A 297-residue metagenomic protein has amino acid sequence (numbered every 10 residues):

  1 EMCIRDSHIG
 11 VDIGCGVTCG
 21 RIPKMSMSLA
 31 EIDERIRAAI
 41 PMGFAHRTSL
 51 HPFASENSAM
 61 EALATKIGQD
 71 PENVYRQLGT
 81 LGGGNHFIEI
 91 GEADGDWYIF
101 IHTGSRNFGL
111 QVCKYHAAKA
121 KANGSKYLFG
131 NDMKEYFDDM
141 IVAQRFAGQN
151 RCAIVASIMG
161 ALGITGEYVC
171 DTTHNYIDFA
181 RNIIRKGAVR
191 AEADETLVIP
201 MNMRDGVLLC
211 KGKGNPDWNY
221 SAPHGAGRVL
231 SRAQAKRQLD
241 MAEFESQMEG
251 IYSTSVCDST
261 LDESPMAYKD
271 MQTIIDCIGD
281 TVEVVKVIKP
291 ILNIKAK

Functional and structural regions predicted by a protein language model:
M2-I4: Short, small-residue-biased leader/transition segments that mark boundaries at the very start of proteins
G10-V11, F100-I101, A222-H224: Short hydrophobic beta-strand that contains or immediately precedes a catalytic carboxylate
G20-P23, L110-K114, R232-A235: Short acidic, glycine/serine/threonine-rich loops at helix termini
M25-M27, E31-G109, Y115-H116, S125-F137: Glycine-rich, mobile lid/loop segments that gate access to catalytic sites or pores
S55-G95, M133-K213: Accessory "access/gating" subregions that flank catalytic or transport cores
R106, F137-G148, Q234, T260-S264: Hydrophobic alpha-helical scaffolding
N215-W218, A222-I251: Catalytic phosphate/nucleotide-handling subdomain of diverse soluble enzymes
M248-K297: Long, Lys/Arg- and hydrophobic-enriched amphipathic alpha-helices
